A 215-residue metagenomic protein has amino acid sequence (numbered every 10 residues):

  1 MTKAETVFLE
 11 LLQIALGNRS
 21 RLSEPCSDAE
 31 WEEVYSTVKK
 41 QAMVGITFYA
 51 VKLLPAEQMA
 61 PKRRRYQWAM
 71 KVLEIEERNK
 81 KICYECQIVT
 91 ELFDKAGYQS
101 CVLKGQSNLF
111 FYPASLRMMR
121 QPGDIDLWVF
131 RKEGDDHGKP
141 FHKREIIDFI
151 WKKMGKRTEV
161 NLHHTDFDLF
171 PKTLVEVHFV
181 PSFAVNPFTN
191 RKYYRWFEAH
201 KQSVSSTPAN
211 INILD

Functional and structural regions predicted by a protein language model:
M1-G123, V129-D215: Conserved NTP-donor binding/palm subdomain of two-metal-ion nucleotidyltransferases/polymerases, i.e., the charged
